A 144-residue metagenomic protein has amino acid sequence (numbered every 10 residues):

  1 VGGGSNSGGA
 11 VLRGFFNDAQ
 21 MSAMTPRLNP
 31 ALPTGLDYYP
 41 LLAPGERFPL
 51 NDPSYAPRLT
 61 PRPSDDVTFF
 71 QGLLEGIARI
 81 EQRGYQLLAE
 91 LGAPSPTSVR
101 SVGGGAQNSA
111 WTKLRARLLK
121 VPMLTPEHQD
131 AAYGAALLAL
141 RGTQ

Functional and structural regions predicted by a protein language model:
V1-V99, Q107-A131, A136-Q144: Active-site core segments that coordinate phosphate-bearing ligands/cofactors across diverse enzyme families
